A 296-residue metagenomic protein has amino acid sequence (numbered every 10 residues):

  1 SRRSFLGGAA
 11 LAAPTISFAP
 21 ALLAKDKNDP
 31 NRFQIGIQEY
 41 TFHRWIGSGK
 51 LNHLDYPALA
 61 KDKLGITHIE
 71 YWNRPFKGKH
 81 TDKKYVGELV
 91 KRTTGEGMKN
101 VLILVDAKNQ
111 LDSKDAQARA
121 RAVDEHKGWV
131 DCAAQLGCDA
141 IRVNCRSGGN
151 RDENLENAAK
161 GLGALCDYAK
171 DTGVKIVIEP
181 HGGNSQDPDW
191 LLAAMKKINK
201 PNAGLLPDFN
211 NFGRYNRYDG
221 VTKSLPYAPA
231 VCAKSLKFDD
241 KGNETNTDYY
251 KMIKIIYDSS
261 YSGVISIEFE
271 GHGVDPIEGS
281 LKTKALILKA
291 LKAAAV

Functional and structural regions predicted by a protein language model:
S1-Q135, E153, G163, K170 (+5 more regions): N-terminal pre-domain/capping segments
H68, A140, A230, G263-V264: Residues at the N-termini of beta-strands
H68-I69, A159-I255: Acidic/histidine-rich catalytic cores of soluble enzymes
W72, N144, H181, N210 (+1 more regions): Anionic group-transfer/hydrolysis microenvironments
M98, V174, S259-G263: A short helix->loop->beta-strand "cap" motif at the edges of active sites that frequently abuts
A133-R151, T172, V177-H181: Active-site groove signature of glycoside hydrolases
G148-L162: Active-site cleft segment of glycoside hydrolase catalytic domains centered on the general acid/base Glu
S262-E270: Substrate-binding cleft of secreted/luminal carbohydrate-active enzymes
